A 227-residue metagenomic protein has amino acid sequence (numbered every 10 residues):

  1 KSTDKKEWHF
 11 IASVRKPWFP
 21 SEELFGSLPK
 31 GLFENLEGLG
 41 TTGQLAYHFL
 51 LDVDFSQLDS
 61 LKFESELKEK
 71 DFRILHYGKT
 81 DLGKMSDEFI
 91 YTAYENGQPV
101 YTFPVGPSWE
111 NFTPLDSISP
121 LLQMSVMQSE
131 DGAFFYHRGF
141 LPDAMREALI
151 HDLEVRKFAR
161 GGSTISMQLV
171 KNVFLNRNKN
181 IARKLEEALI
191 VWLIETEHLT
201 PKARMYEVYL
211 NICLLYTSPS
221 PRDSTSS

Functional and structural regions predicted by a protein language model:
K1-L51, S65-D71: Small-residue helix/turn framework positions
D71-S108, N176: N-terminal export signals and maturation junctions of secreted/periplasmic proteins
V105-N111, I150-H151, E187-I190: Flexible glycine/proline-enriched surface loops and loop-helix/loop-strand junctions
P114-M167: Flexible, acidic/glycine-enriched loop-and-adjacent beta/alpha segments that face the extracytoplasmic/periplasmic side
G132-F135, L175, I212-L215: Solvent-exposed loop/turn segments at secondary-structure junctions within structured extracellular/periplasmic domains
A148, G161-G162, Q168, I181-V208: Mid-length scaffold segments of soluble, non-membrane domains
Y216-D223: Conserved small/polar residues in nucleotide/adenosyl-binding loops
